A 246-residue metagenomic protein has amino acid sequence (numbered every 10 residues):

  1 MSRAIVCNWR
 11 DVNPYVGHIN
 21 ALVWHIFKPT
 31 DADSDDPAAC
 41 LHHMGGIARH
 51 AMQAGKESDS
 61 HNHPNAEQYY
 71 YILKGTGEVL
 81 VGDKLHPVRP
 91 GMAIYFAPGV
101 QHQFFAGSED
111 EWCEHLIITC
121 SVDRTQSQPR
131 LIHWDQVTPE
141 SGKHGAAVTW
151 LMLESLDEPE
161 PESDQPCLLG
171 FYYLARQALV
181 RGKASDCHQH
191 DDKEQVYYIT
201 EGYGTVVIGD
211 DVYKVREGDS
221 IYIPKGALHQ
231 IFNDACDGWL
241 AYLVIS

Functional and structural regions predicted by a protein language model:
M1-H43, R124-Y172, D186: A short, N-terminal "cap"/entry segment at the start of jelly-roll beta-barrel domains of the cupin/DSBH fold
K28-D35, A48-H63, L156-E162, A175-D191: Conserved short histidine dyad/triad with adjacent acidic residue
I47-A51, Y69, L85, A93-Y95 (+5 more regions): Conserved hydrophobic/aromatic beta-strand scaffold that supports enzyme active sites
N65-E67, Y71-E78, D192-E194, Y198-T205 (+1 more regions): Glycine- and acidic-residue-biased ligand/ion/polar-headgroup-sensing regions
T76-E78, L85, Q101, Y203-T205 (+2 more regions): Structural motif
D83-P98, D210-K225: Short acidic-glycine-tyrosine-enriched beta hairpin
P98-T125, E217, K225-S246: Ligand-binding loop in jelly-roll beta-barrel domains
